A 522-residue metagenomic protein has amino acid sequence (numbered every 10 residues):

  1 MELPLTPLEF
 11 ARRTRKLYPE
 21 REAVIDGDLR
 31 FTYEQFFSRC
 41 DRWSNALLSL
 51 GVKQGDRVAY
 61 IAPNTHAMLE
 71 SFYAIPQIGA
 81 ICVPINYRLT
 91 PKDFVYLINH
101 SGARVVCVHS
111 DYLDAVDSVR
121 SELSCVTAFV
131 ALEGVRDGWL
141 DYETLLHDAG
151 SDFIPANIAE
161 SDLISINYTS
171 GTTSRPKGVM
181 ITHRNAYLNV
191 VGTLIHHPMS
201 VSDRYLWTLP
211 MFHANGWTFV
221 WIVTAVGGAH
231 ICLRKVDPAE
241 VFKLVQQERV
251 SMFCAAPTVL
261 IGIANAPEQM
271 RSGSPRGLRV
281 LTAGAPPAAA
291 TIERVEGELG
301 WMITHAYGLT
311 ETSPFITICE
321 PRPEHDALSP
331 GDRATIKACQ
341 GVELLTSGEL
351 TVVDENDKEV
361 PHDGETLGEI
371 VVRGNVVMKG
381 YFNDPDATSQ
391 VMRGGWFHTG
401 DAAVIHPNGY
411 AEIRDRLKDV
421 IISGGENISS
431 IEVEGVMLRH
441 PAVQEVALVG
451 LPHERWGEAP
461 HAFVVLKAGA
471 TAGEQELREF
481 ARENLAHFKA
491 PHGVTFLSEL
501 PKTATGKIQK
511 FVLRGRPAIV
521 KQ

Functional and structural regions predicted by a protein language model:
L3, L8, E20-T65, L69-Y73 (+2 more regions): Conserved AMP-binding/adenylate-forming core of the ANL superfamily
F10, S49-L50, Q77-H147, N157 (+1 more regions): Structural core segment of the AMP-binding/adenylate-forming
P19-E22, A131, D137, A149-Y168 (+3 more regions): Conserved pre-ATP/AMP-binding loop-to-beta segment of ANL
T32-E34, I164-L188: Conserved AMP-binding A3 loop
L89, V95, V106-V108, V245 (+7 more regions): AMP-binding/adenylate-forming catalytic core of the ANL superfamily
G102-V105, S121-R136, Y205-L206, S251-A255 (+2 more regions): Conserved helix-loop-beta element of the AMP-binding
Y187-R204, F212-M252, A266-P267, P321: Conserved AMP-binding/adenylation subdomain of ANL enzymes
P287-A306, T310-Y410, L417-V420, V433-E434 (+2 more regions): Conserved AMP-binding/adenylate-forming
